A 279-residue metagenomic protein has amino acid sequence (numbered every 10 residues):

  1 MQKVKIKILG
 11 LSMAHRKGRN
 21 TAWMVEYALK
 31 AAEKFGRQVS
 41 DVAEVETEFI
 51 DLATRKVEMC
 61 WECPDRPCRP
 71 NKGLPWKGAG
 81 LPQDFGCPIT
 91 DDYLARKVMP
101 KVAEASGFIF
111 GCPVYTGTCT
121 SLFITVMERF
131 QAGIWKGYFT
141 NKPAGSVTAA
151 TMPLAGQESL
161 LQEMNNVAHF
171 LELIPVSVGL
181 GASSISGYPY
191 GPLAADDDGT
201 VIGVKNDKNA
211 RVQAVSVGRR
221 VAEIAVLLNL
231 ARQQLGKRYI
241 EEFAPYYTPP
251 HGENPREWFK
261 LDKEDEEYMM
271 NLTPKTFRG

Functional and structural regions predicted by a protein language model:
M1-W135, T200-G279: N-terminal beta1-alpha1-beta2 submodule of the flavodoxin-like/Rossmannoid cofactor-binding fold
R37, E158, M164, A194-A195 (+1 more regions): Short, charged/polar low-complexity linear motifs in solvent-exposed/disordered segments
D51-V57, P75-G78, L173-T200: Mobile beta-alpha loop/short-helix "lid" or hinge segments that flank ligand
F108, G145-A150, D197-I202: Short, flexible active-site loops
T120-L122, W135-P189: Short, glycine-/small-residue-rich phosphate/pyrophosphate-handling segment
L154, A195-D198, E242: Short alpha-helix boundary/capping motifs
